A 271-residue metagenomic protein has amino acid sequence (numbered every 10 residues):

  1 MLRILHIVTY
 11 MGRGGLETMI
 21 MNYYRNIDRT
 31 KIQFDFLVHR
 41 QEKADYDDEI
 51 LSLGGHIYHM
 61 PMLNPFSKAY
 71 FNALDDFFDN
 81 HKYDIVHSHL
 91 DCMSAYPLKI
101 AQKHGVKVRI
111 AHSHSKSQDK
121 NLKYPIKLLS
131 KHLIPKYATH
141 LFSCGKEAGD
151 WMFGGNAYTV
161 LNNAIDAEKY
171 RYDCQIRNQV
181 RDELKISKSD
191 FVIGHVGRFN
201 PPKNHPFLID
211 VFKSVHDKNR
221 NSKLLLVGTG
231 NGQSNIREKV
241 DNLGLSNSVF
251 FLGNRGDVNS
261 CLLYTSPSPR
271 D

Functional and structural regions predicted by a protein language model:
L2, H6-A69, G230-Q233: N-terminal strand-loop element at the rim of the active site of nucleotide-sugar-dependent glycosyltransferases
G14-N22, F191-S214, N231-R237: A conserved mid-protein helix/loop that constitutes part of the nucleotide-sugar donor-binding site
S88-S94: Short His-centered aromatic/hydrophobic patch
I110-S143, M152-F153: A conserved, positively charged/aromatic
E147, A164: Carbohydrate-associated surface elements
R171-I186: A short helix/loop element that forms part of the nucleotide-sugar donor recognition site in Leloir-type
G232, S246-G256, C261: Active-site donor-binding acidic/aromatic loop of nucleotide-activated sugar and phosphosugar transferases involved
Y264-D271: Conserved small/polar residues in nucleotide/adenosyl-binding loops
